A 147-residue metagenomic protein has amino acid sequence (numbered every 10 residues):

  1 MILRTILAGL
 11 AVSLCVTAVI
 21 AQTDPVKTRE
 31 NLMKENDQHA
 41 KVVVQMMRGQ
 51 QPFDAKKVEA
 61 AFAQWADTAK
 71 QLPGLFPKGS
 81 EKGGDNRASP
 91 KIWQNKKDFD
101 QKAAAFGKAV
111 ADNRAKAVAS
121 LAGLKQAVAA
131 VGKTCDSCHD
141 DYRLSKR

Functional and structural regions predicted by a protein language model:
M1-I2, V19, N86: N-terminal targeting/docking segments
M1-L10: Bacterial N-terminal signal peptides that target proteins for export
C15, A129-G132: Processing junctions and N-termini across compartments
C15-A21: Sec/Tat signal peptide C-region and signal peptidase I cleavage site
Q22-A130, R147: Extracytoplasmic c-type cytochrome modules immediately beyond a signal peptide or single-pass transmembrane anchor
V131-Y142: The canonical Cys-X-X-Cys-His
